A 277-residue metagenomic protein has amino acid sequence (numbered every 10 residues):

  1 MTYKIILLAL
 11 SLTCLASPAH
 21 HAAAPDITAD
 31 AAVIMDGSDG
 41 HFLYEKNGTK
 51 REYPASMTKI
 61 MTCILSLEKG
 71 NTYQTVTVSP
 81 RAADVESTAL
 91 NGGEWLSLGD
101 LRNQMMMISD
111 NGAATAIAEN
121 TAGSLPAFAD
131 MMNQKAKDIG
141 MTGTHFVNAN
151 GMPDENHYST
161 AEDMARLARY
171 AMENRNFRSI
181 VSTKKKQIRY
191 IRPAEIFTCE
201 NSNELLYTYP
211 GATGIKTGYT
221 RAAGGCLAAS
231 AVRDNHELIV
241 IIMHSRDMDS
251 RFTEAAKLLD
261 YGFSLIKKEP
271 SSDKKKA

Functional and structural regions predicted by a protein language model:
M1-I5: Positively charged n-region of N-terminal signal peptides that target proteins for export
I6-C14: Bacterial N-terminal signal peptides
A9, I27-A31, K50-Y53, S79 (+3 more regions): Short linear motifs at secondary-structure transitions and domain/linker junctions
A16-H21, F42, N91, Y261 (+1 more regions): Proteins with a high burden of low-complexity, intrinsically disordered sequence enriched in S/T/G/P/A and R, requiring
A19-E162, R166-R175: Active-site-adjacent loops and short helices of periplasmic peptidoglycan-processing enzymes
M141-T142, P153-A277: Domain-terminus/edge residues, biased toward the C-terminal soluble/receptor-binding domains of extracytoplasmic
